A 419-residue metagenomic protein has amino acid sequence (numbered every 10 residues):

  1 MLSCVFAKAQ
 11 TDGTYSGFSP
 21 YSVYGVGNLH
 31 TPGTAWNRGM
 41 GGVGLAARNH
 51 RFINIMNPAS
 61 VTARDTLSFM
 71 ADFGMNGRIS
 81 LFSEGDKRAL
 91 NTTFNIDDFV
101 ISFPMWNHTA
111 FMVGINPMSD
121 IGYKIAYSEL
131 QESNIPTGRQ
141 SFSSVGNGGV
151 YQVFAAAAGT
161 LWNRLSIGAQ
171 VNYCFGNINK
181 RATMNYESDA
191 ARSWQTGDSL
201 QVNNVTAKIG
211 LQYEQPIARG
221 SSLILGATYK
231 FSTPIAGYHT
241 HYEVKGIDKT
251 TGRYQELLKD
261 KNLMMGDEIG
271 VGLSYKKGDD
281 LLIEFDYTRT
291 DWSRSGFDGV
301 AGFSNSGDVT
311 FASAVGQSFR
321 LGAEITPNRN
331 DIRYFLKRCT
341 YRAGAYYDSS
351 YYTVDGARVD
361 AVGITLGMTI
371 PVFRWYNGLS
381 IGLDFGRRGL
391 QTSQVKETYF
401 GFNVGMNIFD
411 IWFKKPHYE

Functional and structural regions predicted by a protein language model:
M1-D12: Bacterial Sec-dependent N-terminal signal peptides
Q10-E419: Subset of outer-membrane beta-barrel
